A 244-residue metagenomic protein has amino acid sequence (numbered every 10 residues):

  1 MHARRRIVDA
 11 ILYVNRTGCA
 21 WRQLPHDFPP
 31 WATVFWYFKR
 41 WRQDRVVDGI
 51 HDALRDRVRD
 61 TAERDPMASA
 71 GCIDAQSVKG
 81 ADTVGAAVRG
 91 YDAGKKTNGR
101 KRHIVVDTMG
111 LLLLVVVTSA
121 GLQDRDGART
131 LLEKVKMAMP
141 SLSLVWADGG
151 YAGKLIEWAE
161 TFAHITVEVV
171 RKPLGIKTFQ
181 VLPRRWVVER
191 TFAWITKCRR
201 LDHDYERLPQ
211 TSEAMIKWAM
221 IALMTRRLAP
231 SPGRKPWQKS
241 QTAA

Functional and structural regions predicted by a protein language model:
M1-A244: Short alpha-helical elements
